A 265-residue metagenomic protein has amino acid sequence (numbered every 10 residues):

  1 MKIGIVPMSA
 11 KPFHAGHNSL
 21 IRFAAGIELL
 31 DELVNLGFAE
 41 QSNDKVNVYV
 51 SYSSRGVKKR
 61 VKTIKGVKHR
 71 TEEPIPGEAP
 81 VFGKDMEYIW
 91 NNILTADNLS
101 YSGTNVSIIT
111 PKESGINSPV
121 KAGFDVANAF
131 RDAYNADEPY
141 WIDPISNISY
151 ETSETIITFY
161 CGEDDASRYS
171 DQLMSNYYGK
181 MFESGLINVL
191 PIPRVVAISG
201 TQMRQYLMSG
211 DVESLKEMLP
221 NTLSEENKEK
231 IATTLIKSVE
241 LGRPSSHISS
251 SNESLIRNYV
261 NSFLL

Functional and structural regions predicted by a protein language model:
M1-N252, N258-F263: Nucleotidyltransferase catalytic core that binds NTPs
